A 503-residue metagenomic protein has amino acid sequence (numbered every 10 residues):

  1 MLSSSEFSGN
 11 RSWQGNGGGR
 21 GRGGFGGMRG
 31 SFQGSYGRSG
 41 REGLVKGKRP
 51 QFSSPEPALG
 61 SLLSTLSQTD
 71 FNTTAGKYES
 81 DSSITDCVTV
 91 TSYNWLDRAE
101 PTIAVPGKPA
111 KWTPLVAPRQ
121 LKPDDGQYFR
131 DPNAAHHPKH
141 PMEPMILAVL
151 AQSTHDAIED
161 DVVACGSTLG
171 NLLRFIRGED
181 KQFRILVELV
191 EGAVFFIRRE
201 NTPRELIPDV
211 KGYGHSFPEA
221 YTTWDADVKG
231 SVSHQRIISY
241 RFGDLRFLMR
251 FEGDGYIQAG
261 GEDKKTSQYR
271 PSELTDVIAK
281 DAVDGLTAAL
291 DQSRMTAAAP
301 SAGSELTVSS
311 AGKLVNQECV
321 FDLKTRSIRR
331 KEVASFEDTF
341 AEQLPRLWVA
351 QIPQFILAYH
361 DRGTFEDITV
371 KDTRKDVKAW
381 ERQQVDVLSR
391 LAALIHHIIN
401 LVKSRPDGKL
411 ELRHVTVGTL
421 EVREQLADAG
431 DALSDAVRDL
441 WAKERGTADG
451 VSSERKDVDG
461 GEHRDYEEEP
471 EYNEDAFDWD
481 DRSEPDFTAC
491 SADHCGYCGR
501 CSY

Functional and structural regions predicted by a protein language model:
M1-S82, S452-E469, D478: Intrinsically disordered, low-complexity arginine-rich tails of RNA-binding/processing proteins
L2-S4, R11, K375-Y503: Long, compositionally biased intrinsically disordered regions
G47-S239: A motif-centric signal for short, conserved binding hotspots located in accessible loops or intrinsically disordered
T91-N94, V187, F195-R198, F321 (+2 more regions): Generic preference for hydrophobic/aromatic residues in regular secondary structure cores
R177-R382: Active-site-proximal segments of catalytic enzyme domains that coordinate small-molecule cofactors or metal ions
